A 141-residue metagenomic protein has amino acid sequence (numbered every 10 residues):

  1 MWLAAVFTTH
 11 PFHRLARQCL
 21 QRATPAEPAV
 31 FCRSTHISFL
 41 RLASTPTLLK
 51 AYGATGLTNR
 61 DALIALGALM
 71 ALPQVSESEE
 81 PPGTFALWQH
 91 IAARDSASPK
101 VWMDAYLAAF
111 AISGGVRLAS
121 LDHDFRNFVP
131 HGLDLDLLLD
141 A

Functional and structural regions predicted by a protein language model:
M1-F31, A43-D61: Short, well-structured N-terminal submotif of metal-dependent ribonuclease cores
C32, A51-Y52, E77-E80, L137: Short, hydrophobic secondary-structure boundary micro-motifs
T35, G83, D124-F125: Alpha-helix capping/helix-boundary segments
I37-L40: Amphipathic alpha-helical repeat scaffolds of TPR domains
A71-A119: Active-site neighborhoods of divalent-metal-dependent phosphate/nucleic-acid chemistry enzymes
K100-V101, D122, D136-A141: Histidine- and aromatic-rich ligand-binding microenvironments
F125-G132: Short loop/helix-cap segments at secondary-structure boundaries that form the rim of catalytic
